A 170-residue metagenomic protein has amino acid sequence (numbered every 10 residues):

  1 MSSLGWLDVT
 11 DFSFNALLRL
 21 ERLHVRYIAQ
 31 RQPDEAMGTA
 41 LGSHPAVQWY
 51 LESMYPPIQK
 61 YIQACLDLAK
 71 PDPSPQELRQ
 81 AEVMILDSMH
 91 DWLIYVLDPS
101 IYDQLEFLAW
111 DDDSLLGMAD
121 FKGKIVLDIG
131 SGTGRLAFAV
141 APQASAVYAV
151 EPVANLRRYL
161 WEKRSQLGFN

Functional and structural regions predicted by a protein language model:
M1-D111: N-terminal accessory regions of S-adenosyl-L-methionine
I94-Y95, L116, A139-P142: A short alpha-helix capping/helix-coil boundary motif
L108-S114, G134, R157: Short, well-ordered alpha-helical scaffold segments within catalytic/effector domains
L115-F121: Glycine-rich helix-loop-beta junction characteristic of Rossmann-like nucleotide cofactor-binding loops
F121-K122, Q143: Residue-level preference for short coil/turn positions at secondary-structure junctions
K124-G132: Conserved class I S-adenosyl-L-methionine
R135, A139-F169: Class I SAM-dependent methyltransferase SAM/SAH-binding core
